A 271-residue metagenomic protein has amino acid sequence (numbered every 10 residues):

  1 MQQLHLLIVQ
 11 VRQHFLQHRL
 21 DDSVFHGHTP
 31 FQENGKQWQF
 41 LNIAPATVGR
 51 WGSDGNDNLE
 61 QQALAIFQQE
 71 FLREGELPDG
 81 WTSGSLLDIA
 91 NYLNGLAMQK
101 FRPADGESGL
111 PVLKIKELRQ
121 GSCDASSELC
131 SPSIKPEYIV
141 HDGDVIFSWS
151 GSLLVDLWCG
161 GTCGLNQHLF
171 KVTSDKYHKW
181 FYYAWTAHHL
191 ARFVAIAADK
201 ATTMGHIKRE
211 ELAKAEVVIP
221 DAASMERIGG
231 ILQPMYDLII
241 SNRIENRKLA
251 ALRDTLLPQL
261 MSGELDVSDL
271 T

Functional and structural regions predicted by a protein language model:
M1, S23, Q32-N42, C163-L169 (+1 more regions): A short glycine-rich beta-alpha junction/loop motif
H5-L7, V11-L20, F31-N34: Hydrophobic, low-acid, alpha-helix-prone terminal segments
I8, L16, W38-Q39, A44-A97 (+2 more regions): Non-catalytic DNA-recognition/assembly elements of restriction-modification systems
T82, Q99-E107, I196-D199: Short coil/turn segments at secondary-structure boundaries
L87-R102, G109-D142, G164-L165: Sequence-specific dsDNA recognition surfaces
K114, I134-R192, A197-T202, K208-R209: A short beta-sheet element
